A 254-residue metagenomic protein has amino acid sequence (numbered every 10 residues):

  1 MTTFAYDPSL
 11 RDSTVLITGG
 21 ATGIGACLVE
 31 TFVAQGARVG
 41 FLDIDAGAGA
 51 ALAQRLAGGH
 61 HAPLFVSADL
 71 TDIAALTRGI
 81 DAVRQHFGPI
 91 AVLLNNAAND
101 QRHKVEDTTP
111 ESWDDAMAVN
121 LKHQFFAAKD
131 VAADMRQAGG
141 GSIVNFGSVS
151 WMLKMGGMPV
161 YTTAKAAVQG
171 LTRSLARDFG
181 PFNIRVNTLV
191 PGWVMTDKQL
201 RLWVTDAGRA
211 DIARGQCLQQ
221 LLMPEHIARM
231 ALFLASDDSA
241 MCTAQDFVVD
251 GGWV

Functional and structural regions predicted by a protein language model:
T2-S9, L153, L232, T243-V254: Short C-terminal tail/terminal secondary-structure segment of NAD(P)H-dependent dehydrogenase/reductase domains
K104-V105, S112-M117, Q199, I212: Substrate-binding pocket helix/loop in short-chain dehydrogenase/reductase
T108, K154-T162, S174: Active-site loop-to-helix junction immediately N-terminal to the catalytic Tyr of the SDR YXXXK motif in Rossmann-fold
F125-A128, Q220-V249: C-terminal substrate-recognition "lid" of short-chain dehydrogenase/reductases
A128, A164, T172: Active-site helix of classical SDR
A133, R177-P181, A240: Alpha-helical segment proximal to the catalytic Tyr-Lys
S148: Residue(s) in the substrate-gating loop at a strand-loop-helix junction that position the organic substrate next
